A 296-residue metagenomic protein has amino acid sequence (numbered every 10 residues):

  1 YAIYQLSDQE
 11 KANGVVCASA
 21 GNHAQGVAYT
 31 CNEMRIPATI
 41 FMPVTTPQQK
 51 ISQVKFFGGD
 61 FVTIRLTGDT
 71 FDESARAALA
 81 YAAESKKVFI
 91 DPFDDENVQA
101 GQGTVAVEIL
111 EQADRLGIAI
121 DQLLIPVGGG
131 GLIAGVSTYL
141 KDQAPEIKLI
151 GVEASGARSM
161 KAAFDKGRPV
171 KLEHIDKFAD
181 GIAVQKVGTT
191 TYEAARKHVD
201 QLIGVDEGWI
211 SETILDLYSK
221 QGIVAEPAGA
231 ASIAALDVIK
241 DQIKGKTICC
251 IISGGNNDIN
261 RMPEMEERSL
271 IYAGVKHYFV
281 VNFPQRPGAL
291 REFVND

Functional and structural regions predicted by a protein language model:
Y1-D296: PLP-dependent amino-acid enzyme catalytic core
